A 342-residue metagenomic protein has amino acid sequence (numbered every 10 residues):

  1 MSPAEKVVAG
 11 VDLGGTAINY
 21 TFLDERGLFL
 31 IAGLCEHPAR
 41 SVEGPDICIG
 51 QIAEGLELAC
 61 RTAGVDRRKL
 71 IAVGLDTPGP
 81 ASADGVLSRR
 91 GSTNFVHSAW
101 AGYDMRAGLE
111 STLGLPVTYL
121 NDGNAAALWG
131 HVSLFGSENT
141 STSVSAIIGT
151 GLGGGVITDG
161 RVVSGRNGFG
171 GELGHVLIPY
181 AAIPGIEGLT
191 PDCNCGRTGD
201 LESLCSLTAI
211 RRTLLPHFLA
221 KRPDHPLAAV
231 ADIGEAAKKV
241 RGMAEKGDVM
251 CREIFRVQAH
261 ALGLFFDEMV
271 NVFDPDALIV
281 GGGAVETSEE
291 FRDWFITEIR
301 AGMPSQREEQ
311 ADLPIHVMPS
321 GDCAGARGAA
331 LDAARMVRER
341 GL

Functional and structural regions predicted by a protein language model:
S2-G50, E54, R68, S88-S92 (+1 more regions): Short glycine-rich, Thr/Ser-proximal phosphate-binding strand/loop in the N-terminal lobe of ATP-dependent enzymes
V8-D12, K69-G74, S143-I147, G153 (+2 more regions): Short glycine-aspartate micro-motif
A17-I18, M269, F273-G302: Glycine-rich phosphate-binding loops at beta-strand->alpha-helix junctions
V42, D46-G50, K69-V73, G79-T142 (+2 more regions): Glycine-rich phosphate-binding loop and adjoining helix at the ATP-binding site of ATP-dependent phosphoryl-transfer
I52-V73, P116-V117, F266-L278: Phosphate/pyrophosphate-binding loops at sites that engage ATP/ADP/AMP, CoA/4′-phosphopantetheine, polyphosphate
D122, G149, A329: Active-site glycine-centered loops adjacent to acidic/histidine catalytic or metal-binding residues that shape
F135-L204: Glycine-rich phosphate-binding loop of actin/hexokinase-like ATP-binding domains
P191, R197-A277, L313: A mobile "lid/hinge" subdomain adjacent to the ATP/sugar-phosphate binding pocket shared across diverse ATP-dependent
